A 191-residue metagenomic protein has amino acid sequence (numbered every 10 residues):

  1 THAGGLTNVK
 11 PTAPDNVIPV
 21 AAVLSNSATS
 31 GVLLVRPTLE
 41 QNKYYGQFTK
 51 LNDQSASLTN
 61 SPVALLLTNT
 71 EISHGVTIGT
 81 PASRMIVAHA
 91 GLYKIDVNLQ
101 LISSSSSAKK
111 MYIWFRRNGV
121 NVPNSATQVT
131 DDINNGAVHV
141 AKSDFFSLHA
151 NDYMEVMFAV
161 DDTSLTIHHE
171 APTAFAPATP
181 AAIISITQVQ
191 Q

Functional and structural regions predicted by a protein language model:
T1-Q191: Extracellular jelly-roll beta-sandwich "head" domains, especially the C-terminal globular C1q domain
